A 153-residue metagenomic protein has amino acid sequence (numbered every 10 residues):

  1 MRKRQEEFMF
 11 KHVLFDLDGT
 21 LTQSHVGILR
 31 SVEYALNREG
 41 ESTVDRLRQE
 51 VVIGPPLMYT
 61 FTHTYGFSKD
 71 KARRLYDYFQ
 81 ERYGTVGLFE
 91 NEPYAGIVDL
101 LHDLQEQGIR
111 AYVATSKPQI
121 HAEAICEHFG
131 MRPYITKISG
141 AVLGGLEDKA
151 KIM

Functional and structural regions predicted by a protein language model:
M1-F8: Short, Lys/Arg-enriched N-terminal segments with co-localized hydrophobic residues within the first ~10-30 amino acids
F8-V98, Q105-Q107: N-terminal helical cap/lid subdomain that shapes the substrate entry/recognition surface in HAD-like hydrolases
V26-G27, D99, I120, K151: Active-site phosphate/pyrophosphate-handling residues
G27, R74, T115-K117, D148: A generic alpha-helix signature
Y59-T60, L100-L101, I138, G145: A broad, structure-centric signal for solvent-exposed, well-ordered loop/edge residues that line or flank functional
P93, A114, G145: Residue-level marker of regulatory loop/turn positions in helix-turn-helix DNA-binding domains and in histidine
I97-C126, S139: Substrate-recognition element of Asp-dependent hydrolases with the DxDx(T/V) motif
Q119-M153: Substrate-recognition "cap/lid" segment bordering the active-site pocket of phosphatases
